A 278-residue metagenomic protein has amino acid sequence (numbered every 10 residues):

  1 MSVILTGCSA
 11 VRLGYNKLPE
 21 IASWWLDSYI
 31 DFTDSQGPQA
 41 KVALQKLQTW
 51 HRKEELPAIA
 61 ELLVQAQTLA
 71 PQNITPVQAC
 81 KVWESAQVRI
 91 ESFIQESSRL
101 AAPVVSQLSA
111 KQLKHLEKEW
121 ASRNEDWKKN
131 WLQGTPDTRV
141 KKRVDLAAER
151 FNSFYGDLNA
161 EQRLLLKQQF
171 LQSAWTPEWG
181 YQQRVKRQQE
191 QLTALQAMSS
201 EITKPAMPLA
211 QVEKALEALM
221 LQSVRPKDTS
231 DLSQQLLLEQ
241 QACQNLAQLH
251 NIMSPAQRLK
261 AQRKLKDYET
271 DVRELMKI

Functional and structural regions predicted by a protein language model:
L5-G7: C-terminal motif of bacterial Sec signal peptides marking the signal peptidase cleavage site
S9-R12: Bacterial signal peptide processing site
N16-H51: Start-of-domain marker
S23-W24, Y181-R184, Q188-I278: A cross-kingdom marker for long, charged
L26, Q39-A40, I94-L108, L116 (+4 more regions): Short, structured motif recognition centered on aromatic/hydrophobic residues
G37-Q45, K53-V64, A110-N124, L171 (+3 more regions): Extended intrinsically disordered, low-complexity coil regions enriched in Ser, Thr, Gly, Ala and often Pro
P57-R89, E117: Signal peptide-directed extracytoplasmic domains
A102-T229: Extended amphipathic alpha-helical interaction segments
